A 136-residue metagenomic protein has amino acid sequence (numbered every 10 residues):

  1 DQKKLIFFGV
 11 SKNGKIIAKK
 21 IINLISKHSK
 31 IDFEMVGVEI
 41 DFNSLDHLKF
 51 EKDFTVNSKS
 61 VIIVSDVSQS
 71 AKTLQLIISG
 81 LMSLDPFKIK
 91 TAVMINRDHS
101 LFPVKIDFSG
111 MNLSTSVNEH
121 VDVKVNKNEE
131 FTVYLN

Functional and structural regions predicted by a protein language model:
D1, T55, S83-P86: Alpha-helix termination/capping residues and helix-transition junctions
D1-S11: Short glycine-rich phosphate-binding loop at a beta-alpha junction
F7, I63, T91-V93: Structural beta-sheet core signal
V10, I40, M94-N96: Cofactor-binding loop segments of dinucleotide-utilizing enzymes, especially the Rossmann-like FAD- and NAD(P)+-binding
K19-S60, K72-L76, L101-P103: Short, glycine/charge-rich flexible loops or terminal/linker lids adjacent to PRPP-binding catalytic cores
E51-I63, S109-S116: A polyampholytic, Gly/Pro-enriched intrinsically disordered region
S60-K88: Internal catalytic or translocation cores that form aromatic/hydrophobic pockets or channels for amphipathic metabolites
S79-N136: PRPP-dependent phosphoribosyltransferase catalytic core
